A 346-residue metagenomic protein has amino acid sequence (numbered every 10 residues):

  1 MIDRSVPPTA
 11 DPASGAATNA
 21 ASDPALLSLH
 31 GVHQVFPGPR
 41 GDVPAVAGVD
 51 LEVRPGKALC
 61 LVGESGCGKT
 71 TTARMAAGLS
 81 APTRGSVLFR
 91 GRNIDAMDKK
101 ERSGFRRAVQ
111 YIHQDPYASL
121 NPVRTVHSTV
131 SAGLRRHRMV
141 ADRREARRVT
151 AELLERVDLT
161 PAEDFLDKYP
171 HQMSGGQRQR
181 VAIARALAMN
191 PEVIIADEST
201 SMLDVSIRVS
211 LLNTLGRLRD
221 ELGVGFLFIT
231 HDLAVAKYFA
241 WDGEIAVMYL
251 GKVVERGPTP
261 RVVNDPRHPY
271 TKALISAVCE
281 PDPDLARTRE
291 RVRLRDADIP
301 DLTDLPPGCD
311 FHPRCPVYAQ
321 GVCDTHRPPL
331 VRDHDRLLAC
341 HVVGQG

Functional and structural regions predicted by a protein language model:
M1-D265, S276, L338, G344-G346: ABC transporter nucleotide-binding domains
D23-A25, P258-G346: Charged, flexible cofactor/metal-binding loops and thiol motifs
